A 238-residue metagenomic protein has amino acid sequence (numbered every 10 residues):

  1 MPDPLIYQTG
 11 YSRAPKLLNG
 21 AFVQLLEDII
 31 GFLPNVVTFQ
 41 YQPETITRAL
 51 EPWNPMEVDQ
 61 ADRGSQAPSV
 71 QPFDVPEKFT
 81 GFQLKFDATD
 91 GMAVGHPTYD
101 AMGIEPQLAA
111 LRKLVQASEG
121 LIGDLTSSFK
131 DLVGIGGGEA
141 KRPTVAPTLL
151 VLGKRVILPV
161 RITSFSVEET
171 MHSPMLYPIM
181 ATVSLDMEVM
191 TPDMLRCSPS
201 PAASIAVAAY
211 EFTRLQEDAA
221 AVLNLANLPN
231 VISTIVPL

Functional and structural regions predicted by a protein language model:
M1-L238: Acidic, Ser/Thr- and Gly-enriched intrinsically disordered low-complexity segments
